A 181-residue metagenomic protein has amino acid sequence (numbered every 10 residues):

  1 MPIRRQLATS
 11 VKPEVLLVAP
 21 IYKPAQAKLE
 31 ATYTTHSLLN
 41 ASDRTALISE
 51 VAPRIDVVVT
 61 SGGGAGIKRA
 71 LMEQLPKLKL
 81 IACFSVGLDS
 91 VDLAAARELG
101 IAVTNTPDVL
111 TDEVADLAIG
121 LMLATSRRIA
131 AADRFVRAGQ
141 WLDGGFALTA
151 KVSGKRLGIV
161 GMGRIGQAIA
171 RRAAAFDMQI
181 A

Functional and structural regions predicted by a protein language model:
M1-G62: N-terminal glycine-/charge-rich "phosphate-binding" loop or analogous flexible N-terminal tail
I3-R5, G139-A150: A short, basic/flexible loop-to-alpha-helix module at the beginning of a structural domain
Q6-A8, Q26-A27, S49, A94-A95 (+2 more regions): Short secondary-structure boundary/capping segments
S10-V11, A31, F146-A181: Rossmann-like dinucleotide/phosphate-binding beta-alpha-beta segment
L16, L80-A82, A102-T104, G158 (+1 more regions): Structural detector of well-ordered beta-strand residues that form the stable sheet scaffold of enzyme domains
K28, L117, L121, A168 (+1 more regions): Rossmann-fold NAD(P)-dependent oxidoreductase module
T34-H36, A102, Q179: Conserved beta-strand segments of alpha/beta enzyme cores
D56-R137, A147-T149, S153: Phosphate/diphosphate ligand-binding glycine-rich loop within oxidoreductases
